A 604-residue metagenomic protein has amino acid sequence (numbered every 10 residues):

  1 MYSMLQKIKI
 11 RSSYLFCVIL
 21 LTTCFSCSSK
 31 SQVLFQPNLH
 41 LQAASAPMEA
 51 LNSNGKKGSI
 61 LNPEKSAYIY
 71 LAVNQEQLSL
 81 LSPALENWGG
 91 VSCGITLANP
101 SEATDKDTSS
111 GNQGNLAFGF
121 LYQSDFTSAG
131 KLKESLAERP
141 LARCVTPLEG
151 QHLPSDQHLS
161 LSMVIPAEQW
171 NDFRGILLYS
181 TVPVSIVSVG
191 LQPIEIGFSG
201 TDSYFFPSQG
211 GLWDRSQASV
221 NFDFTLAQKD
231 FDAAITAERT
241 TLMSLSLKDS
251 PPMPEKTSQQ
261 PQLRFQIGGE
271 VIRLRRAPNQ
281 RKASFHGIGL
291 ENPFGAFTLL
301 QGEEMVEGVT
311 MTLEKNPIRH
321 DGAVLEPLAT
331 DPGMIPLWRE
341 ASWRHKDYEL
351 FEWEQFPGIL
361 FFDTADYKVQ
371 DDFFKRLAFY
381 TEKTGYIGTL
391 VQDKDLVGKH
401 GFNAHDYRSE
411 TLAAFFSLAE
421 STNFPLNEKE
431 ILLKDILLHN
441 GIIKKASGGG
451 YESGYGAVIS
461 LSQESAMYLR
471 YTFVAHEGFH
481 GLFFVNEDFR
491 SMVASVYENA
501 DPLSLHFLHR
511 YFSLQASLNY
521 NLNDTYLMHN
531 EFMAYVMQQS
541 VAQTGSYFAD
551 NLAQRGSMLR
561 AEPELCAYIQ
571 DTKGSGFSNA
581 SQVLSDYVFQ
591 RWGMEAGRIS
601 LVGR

Functional and structural regions predicted by a protein language model:
M4-L15: Bacterial N-terminal signal peptides that target proteins for export
F25-S26: C-terminal motif of bacterial Sec signal peptides marking the signal peptidase cleavage site
L34-G58, Y68, G94-A167, P183-F231 (+4 more regions): Extracellular ligand-binding interfaces
N38-H40, A44-P47, K57, P63-K65 (+5 more regions): A metal-dependent hydrolase signature that marks the N-terminal structural subdomain at the beginning of catalytic folds
A167-P183, G289-E303: Noncatalytic modules at the cell exterior or secretory-pathway interfaces, chiefly beta-strand-rich lectin/adhesion
V458-V474: Short pre-active-site segment immediately N-terminal to the catalytic Zn-binding motif
G478-A494: Catalytic Zn2+-binding segment of zinc metalloproteases
N499-R604: Metalloprotease/metallohydrolase-associated module, dominated by Zn2+-dependent proteases
